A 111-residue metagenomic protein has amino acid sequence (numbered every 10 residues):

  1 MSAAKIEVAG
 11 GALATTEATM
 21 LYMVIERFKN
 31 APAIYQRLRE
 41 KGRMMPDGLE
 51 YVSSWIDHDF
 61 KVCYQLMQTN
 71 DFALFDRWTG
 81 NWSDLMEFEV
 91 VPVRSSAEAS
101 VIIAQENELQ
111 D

Functional and structural regions predicted by a protein language model:
A3-V62, N70-L74, R94-D111: Short S/T/G/P-rich N-terminal loop/turn motif that feeds into the first structured element of a domain
Y35, D76, E87-E89: A short, polar/proline- and glycine-enriched secondary-structure boundary/capping micro-motif
Q65: Conserved RNP beta-strands of RNA recognition motif
Q68-T69, N81: Conserved catalytic core of Hanks-type protein kinase domains
T79, S83-L85: Short, compact, well-ordered microdomains
L85-S96: Conserved short beta-strand edge segments in small beta-sheet-based binding/regulatory domains
